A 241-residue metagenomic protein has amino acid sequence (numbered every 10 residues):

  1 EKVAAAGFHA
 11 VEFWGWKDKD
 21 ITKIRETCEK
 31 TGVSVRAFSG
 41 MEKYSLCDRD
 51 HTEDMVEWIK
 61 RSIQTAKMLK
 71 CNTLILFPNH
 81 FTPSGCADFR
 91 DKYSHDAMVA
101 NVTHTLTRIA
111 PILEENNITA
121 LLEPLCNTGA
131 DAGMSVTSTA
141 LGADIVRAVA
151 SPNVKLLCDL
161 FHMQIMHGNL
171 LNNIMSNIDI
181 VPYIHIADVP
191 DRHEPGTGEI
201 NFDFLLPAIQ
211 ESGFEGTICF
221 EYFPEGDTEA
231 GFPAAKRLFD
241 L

Functional and structural regions predicted by a protein language model:
E1-A5, K70-N72, V136-C158, H162-L241: Histidine-acidic metal/acid-base catalytic patches
H9-A10, S34, N72, T119 (+1 more regions): Residue-level detector of anion-binding/catalytic polar loops
E12, A37, I75, L121 (+2 more regions): Conserved beta-strand positions in the central sheet of alpha/beta enzyme cores
G15-K17, M41-Y44, H80-T82, P124-T128 (+3 more regions): Active-site-proximal loop/turn and secondary-structure-junction residues that shape catalytic pockets, frequently
W16-E29: Active-site-adjacent beta->alpha loops and helix N-cap segments on the catalytic face of soluble alpha/beta enzymes
G32-M41: Short, structured active-site "lid" loops
R49-K155, I165: Active-site acidic/histidine proton-transfer and metal-coordination neighborhood in alpha/beta enzyme cores
